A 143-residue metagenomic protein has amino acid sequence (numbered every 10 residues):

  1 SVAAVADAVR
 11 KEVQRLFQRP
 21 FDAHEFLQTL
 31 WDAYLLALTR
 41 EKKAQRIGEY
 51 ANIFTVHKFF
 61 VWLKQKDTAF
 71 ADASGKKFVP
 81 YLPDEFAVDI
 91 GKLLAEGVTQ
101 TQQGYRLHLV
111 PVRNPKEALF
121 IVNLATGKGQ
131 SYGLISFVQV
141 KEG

Functional and structural regions predicted by a protein language model:
V2-R106: Long, positively charged binding patches that form subdomain-scale interaction surfaces for polyanionic ligands
P83-G143: C-terminal engagement modules used by replication, chromatin/transcription, nuclear envelope/ESCRT, and ubiquitin
